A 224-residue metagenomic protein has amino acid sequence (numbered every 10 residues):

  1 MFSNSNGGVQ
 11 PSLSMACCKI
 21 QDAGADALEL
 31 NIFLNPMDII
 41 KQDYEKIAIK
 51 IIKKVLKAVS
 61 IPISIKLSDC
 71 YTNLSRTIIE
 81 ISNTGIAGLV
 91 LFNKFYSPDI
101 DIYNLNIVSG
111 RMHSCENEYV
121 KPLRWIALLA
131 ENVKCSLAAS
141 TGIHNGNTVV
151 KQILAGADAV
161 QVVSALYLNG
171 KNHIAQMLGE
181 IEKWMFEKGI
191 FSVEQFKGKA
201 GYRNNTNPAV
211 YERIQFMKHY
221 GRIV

Functional and structural regions predicted by a protein language model:
G7-G8, L168: Short histidine/acidic/glycine/proline-rich micro-motifs that form metal- and phosphate-coordinating active-site loops
G8-A138, H144-V160, T206-I223: Alpha/beta enzyme core
P98-C115, Y167-I190: C-terminal helical cap(s) of enzyme catalytic domains, especially alpha/beta-barrels
A127, V150, L154, N172-E182 (+1 more regions): A generic structural signal for well-ordered alpha-helical surface patches
I143-N145, L166-Y167: Short Gly/Pro-enriched loop/turn and capping motifs at secondary-structure junctions
A159-A165, N169: Helical hairpin unit composed of two closely spaced alpha helices linked by a short loop
K183-V224: Charged C-terminal helix
